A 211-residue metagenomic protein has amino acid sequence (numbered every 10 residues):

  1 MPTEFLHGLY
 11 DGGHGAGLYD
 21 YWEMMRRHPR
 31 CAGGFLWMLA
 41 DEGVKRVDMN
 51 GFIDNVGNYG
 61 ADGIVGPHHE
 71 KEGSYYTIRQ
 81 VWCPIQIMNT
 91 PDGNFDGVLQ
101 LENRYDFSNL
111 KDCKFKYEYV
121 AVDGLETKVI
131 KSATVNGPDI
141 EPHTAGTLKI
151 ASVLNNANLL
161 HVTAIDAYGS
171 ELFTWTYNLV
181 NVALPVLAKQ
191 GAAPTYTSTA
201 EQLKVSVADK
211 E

Functional and structural regions predicted by a protein language model:
M1-Q100, R104-D112, K116-T127: Extended substrate-binding grooves/exosites of carbohydrate-active enzymes
Q80-N94, N178-Y196: Extracellular ectodomain segments of secreted/surface proteins
V98-Y105, T147-K149, L160-A164, D209: Buried hydrophobic-core signal for structured, non-transmembrane domains
L110-K114, N155-N158, T197-K204: A short, compositionally biased
C113-H161, I165: Intrinsically disordered, low-complexity Pro/Gly/Ser/Thr-rich segments with frequent PxxP/GP/PP motifs and embedded
S152-Q190: Terminal connector regions
D166, P185-E211: Beta-strand-rich N-terminal accessory domains
